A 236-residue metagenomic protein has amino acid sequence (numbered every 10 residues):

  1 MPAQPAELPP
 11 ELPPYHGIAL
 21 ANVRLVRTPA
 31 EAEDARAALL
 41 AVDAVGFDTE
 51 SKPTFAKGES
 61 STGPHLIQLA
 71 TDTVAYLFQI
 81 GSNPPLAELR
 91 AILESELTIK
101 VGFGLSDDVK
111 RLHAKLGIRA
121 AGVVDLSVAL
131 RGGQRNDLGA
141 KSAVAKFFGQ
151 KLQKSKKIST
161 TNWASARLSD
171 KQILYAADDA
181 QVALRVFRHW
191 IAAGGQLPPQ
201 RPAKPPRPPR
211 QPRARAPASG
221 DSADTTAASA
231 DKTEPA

Functional and structural regions predicted by a protein language model:
M1-V45, K115, L126, A193-P199 (+4 more regions): N-terminal accessory regions of nucleic-acid-interacting proteins
R24-R27, E33, L40-A44, F55-K154 (+3 more regions): Conserved DEDDh/DEDDy metal-dependent 3′-5′ exonuclease domain
K52: Conserved Rossmann-like nucleotide-cofactor binding loop
L152, K156-R215, D224, D231-A236: C-terminal accessory segment of soluble enzyme catalytic cores
